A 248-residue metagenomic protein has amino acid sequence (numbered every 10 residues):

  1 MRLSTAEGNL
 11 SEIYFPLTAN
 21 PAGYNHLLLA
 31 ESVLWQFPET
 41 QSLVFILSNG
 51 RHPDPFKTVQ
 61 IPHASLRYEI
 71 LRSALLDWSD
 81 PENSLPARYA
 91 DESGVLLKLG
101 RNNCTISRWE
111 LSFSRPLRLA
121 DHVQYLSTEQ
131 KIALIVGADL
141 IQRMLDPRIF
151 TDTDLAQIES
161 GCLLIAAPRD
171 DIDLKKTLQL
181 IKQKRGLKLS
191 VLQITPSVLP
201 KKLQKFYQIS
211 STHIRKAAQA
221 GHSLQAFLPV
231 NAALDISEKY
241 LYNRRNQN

Functional and structural regions predicted by a protein language model:
M1-N248: Nucleotidyltransferase catalytic core that binds NTPs
